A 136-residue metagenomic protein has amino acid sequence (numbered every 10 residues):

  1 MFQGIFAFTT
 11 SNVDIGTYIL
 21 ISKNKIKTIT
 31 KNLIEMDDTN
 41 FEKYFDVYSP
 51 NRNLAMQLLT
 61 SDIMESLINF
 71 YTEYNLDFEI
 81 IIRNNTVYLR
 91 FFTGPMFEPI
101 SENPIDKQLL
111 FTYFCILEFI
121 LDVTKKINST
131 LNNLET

Functional and structural regions predicted by a protein language model:
M1-T136: Charged, low-complexity intrinsically disordered regions
